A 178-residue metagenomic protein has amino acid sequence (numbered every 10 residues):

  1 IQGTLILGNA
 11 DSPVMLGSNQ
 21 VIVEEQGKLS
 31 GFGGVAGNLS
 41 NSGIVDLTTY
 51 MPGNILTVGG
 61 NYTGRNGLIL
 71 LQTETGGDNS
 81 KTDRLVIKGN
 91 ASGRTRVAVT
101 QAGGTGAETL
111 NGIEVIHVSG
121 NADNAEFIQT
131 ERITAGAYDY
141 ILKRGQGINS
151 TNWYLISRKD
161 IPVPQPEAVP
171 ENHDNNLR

Functional and structural regions predicted by a protein language model:
I1-N90, R94, T100, T105-K159: Extracellular beta-solenoid/beta-roll
P162: Extracytoplasmic Gram-positive cell-surface binding/anchoring modules and repeats
Q165-R178: Outer membrane beta-barrel translocator domains of Type V secretion systems
